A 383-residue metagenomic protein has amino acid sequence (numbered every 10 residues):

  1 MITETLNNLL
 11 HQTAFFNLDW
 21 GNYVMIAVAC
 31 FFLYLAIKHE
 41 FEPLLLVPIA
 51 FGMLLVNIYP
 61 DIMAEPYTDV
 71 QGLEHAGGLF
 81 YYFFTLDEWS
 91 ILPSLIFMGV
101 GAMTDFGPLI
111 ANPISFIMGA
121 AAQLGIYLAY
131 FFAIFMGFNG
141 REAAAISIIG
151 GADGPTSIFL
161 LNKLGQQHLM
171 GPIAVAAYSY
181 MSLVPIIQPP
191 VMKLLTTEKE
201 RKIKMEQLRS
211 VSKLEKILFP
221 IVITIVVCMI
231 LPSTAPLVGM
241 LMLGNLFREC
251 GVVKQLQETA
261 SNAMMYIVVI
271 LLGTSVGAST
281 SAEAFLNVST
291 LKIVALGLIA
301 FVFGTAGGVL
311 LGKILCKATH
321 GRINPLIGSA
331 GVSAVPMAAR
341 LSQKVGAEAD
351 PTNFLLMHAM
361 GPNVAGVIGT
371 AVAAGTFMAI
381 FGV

Functional and structural regions predicted by a protein language model:
M1-T68, H75: N-terminal alpha-helical transmembrane segments of multi-pass membrane transport and channel/translocase proteins
I37-L46, Y82-F83, M103-M118, V253-N262 (+4 more regions): Interfacial helix-loop-helix linkers and transmembrane-helix boundary segments in multi-pass membrane proteins
I58-Y81, M98, A102-I110, F132-R141 (+1 more regions): Transmembrane alpha-helix boundary signature
W89, F97-M103, M118-L128, F132 (+3 more regions): Alpha-helical membrane segments and immediately flanking helix-loop junctions that form or couple to the substrate/ion
L109-Y130, S281-G308, A359-N363: Entry/N-cap segments of selected transmembrane alpha helices and their immediately preceding amphipathic helices
H168-I186, L296-G304, I327: Alpha-helical transmembrane segments
S179-V252: Membrane-embedded hairpin module used as a gating/binding unit in multi-pass transport and secretion proteins
T224-L311: Transmembrane helical segments that form the transport core of multi-pass membrane transport proteins
